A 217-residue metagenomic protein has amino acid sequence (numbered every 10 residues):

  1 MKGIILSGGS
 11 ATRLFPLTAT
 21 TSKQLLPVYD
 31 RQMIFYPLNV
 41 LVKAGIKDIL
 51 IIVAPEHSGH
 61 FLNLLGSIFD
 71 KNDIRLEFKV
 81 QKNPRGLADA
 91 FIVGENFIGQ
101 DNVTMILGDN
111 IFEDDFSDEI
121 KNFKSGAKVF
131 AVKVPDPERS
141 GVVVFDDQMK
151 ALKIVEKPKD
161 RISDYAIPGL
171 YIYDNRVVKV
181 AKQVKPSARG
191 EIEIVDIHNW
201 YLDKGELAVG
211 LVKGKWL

Functional and structural regions predicted by a protein language model:
K2-I5, R13, L26-P27, R31-L107 (+2 more regions): Conserved N-terminal catalytic core of the sugar/cofactor nucleotidyltransferase
G9, D109, K133: Active-site glycine-centered loops adjacent to acidic/histidine catalytic or metal-binding residues that shape
A19-Q24: Short alpha-helical oligomerization interface
L25, V143-F145, V209: A structural signal for short hydrophobic beta-strand segments in well-ordered beta-sheet cores
P27, V144, I172-D174: Short, well-ordered beta-strand micro-motif
D114-R139: Conserved donor-nucleotide/metal-binding helix-loop-beta segment in metal-dependent transferases, i.e., the alpha-helix
I120-K121, K150-L217: Catalytic-core segments of class I nucleotidyltransferases/pyrophosphorylases that form NMP-activated intermediates
G141, F145-L152: Conserved catalytic core of nucleotide-sugar-dependent glycosyltransferases
